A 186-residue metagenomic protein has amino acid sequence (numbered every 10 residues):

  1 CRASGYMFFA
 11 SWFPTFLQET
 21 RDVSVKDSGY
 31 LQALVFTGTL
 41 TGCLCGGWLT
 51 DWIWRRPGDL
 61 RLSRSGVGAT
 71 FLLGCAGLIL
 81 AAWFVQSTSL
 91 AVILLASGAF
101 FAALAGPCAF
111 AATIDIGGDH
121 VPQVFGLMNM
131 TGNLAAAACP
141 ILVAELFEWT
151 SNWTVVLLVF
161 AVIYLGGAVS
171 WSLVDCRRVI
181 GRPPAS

Functional and structural regions predicted by a protein language model:
C1-G47, A103-G106, F110, I114 (+1 more regions): Extracytoplasmic gate region of multi-pass secondary transporters
L17-Q18, L49-T50, W54, V143-S151: Interfacial helix-cap and linker-helix signal at transmembrane-aqueous boundaries of multi-pass secondary transporters
S24-D27, R61-G66, A144-I163: A membrane-interface helix-boundary motif in multi-pass transporters
G29, A33, A69, P122 (+1 more regions): Conserved glycine-rich helix-kink/hinge and helix-boundary motifs of the Major Facilitator Superfamily
C43, I114-T150: A late C-terminal transmembrane helix in Major Facilitator Superfamily
R61-A109: C-terminal transmembrane helical hairpin of 12-TM major facilitator-type secondary transporters
A82-F84, A161-S186: Multi-pass alpha-helical transporter architecture, strongest for 12-TM Major Facilitator/SLC carriers used
